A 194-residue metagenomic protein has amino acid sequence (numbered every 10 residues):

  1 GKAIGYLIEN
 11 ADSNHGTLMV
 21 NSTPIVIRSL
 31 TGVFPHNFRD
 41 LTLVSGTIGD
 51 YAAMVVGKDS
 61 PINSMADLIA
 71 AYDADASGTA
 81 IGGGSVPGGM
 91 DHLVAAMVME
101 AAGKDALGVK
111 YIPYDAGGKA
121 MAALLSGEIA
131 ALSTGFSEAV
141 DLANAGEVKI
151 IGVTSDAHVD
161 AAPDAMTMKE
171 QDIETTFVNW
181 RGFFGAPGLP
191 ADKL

Functional and structural regions predicted by a protein language model:
G1-R181: Conserved hydrophobic/amphipathic secondary-structure segments that form or flank ligand- or partner-binding grooves
G146, P187-L194: Secondary-structure end/capping motifs
F184: A short acidic, helix-capping loop that chelates divalent metal ions and anchors anionic groups
